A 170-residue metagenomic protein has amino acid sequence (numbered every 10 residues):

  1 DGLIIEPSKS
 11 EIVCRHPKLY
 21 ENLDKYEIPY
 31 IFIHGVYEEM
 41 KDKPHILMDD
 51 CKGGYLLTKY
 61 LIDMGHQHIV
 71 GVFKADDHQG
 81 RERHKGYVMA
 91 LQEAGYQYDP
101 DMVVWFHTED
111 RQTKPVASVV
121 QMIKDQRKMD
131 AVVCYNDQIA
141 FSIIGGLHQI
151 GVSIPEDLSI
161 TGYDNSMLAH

Functional and structural regions predicted by a protein language model:
G2, K9-H170: Bacterial carbohydrate/catabolite-sensing allosteric modules
